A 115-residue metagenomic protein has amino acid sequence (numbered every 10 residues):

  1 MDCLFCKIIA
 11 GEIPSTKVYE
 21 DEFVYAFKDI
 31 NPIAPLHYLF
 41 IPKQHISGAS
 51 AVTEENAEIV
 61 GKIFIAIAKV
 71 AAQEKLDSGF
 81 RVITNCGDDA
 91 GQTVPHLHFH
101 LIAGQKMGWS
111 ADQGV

Functional and structural regions predicted by a protein language model:
M1-V115: HIT superfamily nucleotide-processing domains
